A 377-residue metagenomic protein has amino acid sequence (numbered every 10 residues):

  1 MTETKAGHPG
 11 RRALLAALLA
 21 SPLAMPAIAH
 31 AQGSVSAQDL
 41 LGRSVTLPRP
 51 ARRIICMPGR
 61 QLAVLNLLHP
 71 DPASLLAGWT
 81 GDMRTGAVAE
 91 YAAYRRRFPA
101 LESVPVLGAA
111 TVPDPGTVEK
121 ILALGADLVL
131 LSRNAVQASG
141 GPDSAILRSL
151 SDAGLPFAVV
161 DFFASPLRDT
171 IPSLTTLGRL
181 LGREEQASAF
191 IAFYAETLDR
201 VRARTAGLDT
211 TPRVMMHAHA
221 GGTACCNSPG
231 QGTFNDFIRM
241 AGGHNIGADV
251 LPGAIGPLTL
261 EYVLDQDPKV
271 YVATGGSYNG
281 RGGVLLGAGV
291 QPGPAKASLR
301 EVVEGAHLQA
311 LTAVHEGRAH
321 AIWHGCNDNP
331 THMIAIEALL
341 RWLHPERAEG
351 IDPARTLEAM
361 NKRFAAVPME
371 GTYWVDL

Functional and structural regions predicted by a protein language model:
M1-P9, A13-A24: N-terminal secretory signal peptides
L14, I28-L377: N-terminal ligand-binding lobe of clamshell/alpha-beta domains
